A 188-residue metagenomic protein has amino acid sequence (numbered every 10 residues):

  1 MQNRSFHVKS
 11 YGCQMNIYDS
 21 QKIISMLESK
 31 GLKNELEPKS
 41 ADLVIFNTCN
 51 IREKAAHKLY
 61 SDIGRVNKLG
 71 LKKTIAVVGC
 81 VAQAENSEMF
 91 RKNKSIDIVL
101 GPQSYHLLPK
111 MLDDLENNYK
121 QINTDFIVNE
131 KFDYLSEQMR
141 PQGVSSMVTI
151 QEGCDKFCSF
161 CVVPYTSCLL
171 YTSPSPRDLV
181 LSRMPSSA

Functional and structural regions predicted by a protein language model:
M1-S173, R177-D178: Proteins enriched for Cys/Gly/acidic motifs involved in redox and nucleic-acid/cofactor modification
P174-D178, S182-A188: Positively charged, low-complexity/disordered segments
